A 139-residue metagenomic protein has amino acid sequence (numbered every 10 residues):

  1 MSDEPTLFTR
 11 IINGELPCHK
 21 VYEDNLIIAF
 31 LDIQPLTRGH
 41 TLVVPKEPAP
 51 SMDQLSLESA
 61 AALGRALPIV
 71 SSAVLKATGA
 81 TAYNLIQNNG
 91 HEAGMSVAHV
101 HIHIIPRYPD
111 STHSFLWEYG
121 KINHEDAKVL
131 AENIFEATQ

Functional and structural regions predicted by a protein language model:
M1-Q139: HIT superfamily nucleotide-processing domains
